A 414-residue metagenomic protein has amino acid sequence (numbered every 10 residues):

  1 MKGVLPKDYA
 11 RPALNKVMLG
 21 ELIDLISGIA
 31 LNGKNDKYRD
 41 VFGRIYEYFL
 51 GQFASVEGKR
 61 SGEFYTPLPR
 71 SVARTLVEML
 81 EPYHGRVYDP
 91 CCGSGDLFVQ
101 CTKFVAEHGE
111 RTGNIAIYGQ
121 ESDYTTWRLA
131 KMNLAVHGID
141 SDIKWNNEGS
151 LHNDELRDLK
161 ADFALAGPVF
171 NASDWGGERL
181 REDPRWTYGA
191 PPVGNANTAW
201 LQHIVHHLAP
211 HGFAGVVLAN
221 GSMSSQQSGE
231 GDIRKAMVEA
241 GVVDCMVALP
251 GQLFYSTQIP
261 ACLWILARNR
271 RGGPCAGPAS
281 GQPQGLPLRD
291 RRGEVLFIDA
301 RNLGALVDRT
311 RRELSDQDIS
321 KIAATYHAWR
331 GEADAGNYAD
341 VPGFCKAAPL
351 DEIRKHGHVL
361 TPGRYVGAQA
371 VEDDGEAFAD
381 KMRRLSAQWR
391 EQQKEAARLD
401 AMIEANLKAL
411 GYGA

Functional and structural regions predicted by a protein language model:
M1, T112-N114, D140, H211 (+1 more regions): Short secondary-structure junction motifs
M1-L80, D142-E155, A248-G251, N269 (+5 more regions): Non-catalytic, mostly N-terminal accessory regions of nucleic-acid modification and defense proteins
P12, N35, C91, G119-D123 (+9 more regions): Hydrophobic alpha-helical scaffolding
L25, I29, Y48, Q52 (+8 more regions): Conserved, well-folded catalytic cores of nucleic-acid-processing and energy-transducing macromolecular machines
D40, R44, D96, Q100 (+18 more regions): Generic recognition of stable, solvent-exposed alpha-helical segments in well-folded globular domains
S61-A166, N171-W175, L180-T187, G194 (+4 more regions): Conserved S-adenosyl-L-methionine
N153-D162, V169-P278, P283-L350: Signature of N6-adenine DNA methyltransferases within the class I
